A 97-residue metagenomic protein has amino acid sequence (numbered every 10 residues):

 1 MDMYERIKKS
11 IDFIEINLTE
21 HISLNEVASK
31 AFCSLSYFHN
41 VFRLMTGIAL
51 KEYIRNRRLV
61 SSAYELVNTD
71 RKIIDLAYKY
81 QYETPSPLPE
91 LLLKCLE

Functional and structural regions predicted by a protein language model:
M1-E5, E90-E97: …primarily DNA-binding HTH/wHTH and HhH modules…
Y4, K8-N25, L44-Y80: Terminal helix-turn-helix DNA-binding modules in bacterial transcription factors
F13, A31-F32: Short, positively charged
A31, Y80-Q81: Core residues of bacterial helix-turn-helix
S34-L35, E83-T84: Short coil turns linking two alpha-helices in DNA-binding domains
F38, F42, P87-L88, L92: Short hydrophobic/aromatic patch on the recognition helix
I73, E83, C95: Active-site beta-alpha loop architecture of Rossmann-like, nucleotide-cofactor-dependent enzymes
